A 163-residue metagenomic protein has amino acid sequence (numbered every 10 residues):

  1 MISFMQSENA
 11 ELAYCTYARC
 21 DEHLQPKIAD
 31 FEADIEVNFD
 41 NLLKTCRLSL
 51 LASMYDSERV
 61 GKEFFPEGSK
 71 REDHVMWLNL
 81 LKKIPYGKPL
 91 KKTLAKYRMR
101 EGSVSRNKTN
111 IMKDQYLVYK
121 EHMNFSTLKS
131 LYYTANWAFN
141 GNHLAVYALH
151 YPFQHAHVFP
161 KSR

Functional and structural regions predicted by a protein language model:
M1, D21, K96-Y97, F139: Short secondary-structure capping/turn micro-motifs that flank functional sites
M1-K27: Conserved donor NDP-sugar-binding/catalytic core segment of glycosyltransferases
S3, V75-N79, D114-V118: Alpha-helical elements of Rossmann-like donor-binding domains used by nucleotide-donor carbohydrate transfer enzymes
S7-E8, K83, E121, F125: Alpha-helix C-cap/termination motif
A10, Y14-R19, L50-S53, V60 (+4 more regions): Anionic, Ser/Thr-rich low-complexity intrinsically disordered regions
C15, A29-N110: Conserved nucleotide-sugar donor-binding catalytic segment
K27-I28, V146: Short amphipathic alpha-helical interaction/hinge segments
G102-R163: Non-catalytic, C-terminal membrane-associated alpha-helical segments of glycosyltransferases
